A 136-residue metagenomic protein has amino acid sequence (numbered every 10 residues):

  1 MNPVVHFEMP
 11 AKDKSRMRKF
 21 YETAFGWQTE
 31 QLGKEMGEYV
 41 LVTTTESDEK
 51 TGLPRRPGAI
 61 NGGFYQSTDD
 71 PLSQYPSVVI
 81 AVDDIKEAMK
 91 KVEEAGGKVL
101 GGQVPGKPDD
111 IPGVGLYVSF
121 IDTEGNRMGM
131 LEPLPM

Functional and structural regions predicted by a protein language model:
M1-A24, Y75-V82, L131-M136: N-terminal beta-strand motif that seeds the catalytic metal site of vicinal oxygen chelate
E8-G58, E94: Core segments of cupin and vicinal oxygen chelate
M9, M89-M136: Vicinal oxygen chelate
E35-Y39, L72-Q74, I111-V114: Short acidic/glycine-enriched loop/turn segments that link adjacent beta-strands
D69-G101: Mid-chain, well-packed structural core segment of small domains
